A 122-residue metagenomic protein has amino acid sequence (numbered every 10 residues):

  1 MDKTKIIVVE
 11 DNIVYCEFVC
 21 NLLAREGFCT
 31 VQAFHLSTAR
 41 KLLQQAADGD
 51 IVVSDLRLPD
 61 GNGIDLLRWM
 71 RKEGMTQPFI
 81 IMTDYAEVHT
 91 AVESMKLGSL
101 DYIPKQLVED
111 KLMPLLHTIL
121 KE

Functional and structural regions predicted by a protein language model:
E10: Conserved acidic carboxylate
I13-V31, T38: Two-component/phosphorelay signaling modules centered on CheY-like receiver
Q32-I51: Acidic, metal-coordinating helix/loop segments flanking the phosphotransfer/catalytic sites of two-component signaling
H35, N62-D65: Acidic catalytic/metal-coordinating carboxylates
D55, T83: Active-site residues of response regulator receiver
I64-M75, E93: Short amphipathic alpha-helix used as the core "switch/output" element in two-component signaling
E87-H89, Q106-H117: C-terminal output helix
